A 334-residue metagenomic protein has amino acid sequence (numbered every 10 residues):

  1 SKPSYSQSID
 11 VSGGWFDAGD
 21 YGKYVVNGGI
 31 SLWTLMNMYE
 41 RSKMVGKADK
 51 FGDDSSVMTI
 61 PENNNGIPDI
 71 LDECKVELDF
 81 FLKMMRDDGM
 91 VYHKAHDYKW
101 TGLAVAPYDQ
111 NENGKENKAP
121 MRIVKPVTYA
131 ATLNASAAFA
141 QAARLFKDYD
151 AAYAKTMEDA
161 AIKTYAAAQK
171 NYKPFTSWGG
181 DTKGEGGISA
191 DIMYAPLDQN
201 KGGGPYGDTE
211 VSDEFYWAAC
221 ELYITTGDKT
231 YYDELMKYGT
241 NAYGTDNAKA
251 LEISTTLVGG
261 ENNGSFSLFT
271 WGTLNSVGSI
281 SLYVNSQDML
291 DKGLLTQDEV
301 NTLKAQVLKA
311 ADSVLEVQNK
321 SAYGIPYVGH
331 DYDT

Functional and structural regions predicted by a protein language model:
S1-T334: Glycan-recognition and catalytic cores of secretory/periplasmic carbohydrate-active enzymes
